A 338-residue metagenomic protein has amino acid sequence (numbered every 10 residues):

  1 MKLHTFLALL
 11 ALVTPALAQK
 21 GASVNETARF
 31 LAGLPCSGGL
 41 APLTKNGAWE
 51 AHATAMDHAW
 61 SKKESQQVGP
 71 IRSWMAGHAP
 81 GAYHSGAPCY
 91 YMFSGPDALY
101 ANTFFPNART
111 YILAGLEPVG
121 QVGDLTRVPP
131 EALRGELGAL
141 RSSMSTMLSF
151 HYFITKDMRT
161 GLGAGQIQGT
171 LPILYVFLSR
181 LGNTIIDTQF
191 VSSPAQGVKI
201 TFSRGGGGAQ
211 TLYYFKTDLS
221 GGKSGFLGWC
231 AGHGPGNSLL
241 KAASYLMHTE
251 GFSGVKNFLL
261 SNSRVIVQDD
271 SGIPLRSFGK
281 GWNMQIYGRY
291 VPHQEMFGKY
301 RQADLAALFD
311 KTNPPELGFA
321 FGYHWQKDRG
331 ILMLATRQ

Functional and structural regions predicted by a protein language model:
M1-L9: Sec-dependent signal peptide recognition, specifically the positively charged N-region followed immediately by
V13-A16: N-terminal signal peptide c-region/cleavage motif recognized by signal peptidases
Q19-M144, F215-Q338: Non-globular targeting/processing and membrane-anchoring segments
S145-Q268: Mature extracytoplasmic/lumenal regions of exported proteins
